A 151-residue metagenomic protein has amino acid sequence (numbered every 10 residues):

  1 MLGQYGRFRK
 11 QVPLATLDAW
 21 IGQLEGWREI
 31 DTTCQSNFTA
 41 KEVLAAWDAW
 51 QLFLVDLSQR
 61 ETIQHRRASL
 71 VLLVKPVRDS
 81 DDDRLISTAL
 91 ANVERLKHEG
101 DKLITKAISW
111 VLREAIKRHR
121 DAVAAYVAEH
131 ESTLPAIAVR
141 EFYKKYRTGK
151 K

Functional and structural regions predicted by a protein language model:
M1-K151: Alpha-helical scaffold domains
